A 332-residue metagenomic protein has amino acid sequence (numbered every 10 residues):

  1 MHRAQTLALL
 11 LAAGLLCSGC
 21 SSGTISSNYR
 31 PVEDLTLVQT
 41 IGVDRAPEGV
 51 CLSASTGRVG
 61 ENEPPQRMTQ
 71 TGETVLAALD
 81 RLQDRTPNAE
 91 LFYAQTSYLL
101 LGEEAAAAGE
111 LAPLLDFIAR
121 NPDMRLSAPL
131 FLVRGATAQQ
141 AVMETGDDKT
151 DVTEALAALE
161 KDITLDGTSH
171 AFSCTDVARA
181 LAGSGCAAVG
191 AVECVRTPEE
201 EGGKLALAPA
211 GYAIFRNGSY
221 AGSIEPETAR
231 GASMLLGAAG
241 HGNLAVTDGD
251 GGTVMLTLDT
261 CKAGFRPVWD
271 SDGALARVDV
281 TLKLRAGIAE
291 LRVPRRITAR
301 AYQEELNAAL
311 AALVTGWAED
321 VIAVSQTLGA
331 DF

Functional and structural regions predicted by a protein language model:
H2-F332: Membrane-proximal alpha-helical signals and transmembrane carboxylates
